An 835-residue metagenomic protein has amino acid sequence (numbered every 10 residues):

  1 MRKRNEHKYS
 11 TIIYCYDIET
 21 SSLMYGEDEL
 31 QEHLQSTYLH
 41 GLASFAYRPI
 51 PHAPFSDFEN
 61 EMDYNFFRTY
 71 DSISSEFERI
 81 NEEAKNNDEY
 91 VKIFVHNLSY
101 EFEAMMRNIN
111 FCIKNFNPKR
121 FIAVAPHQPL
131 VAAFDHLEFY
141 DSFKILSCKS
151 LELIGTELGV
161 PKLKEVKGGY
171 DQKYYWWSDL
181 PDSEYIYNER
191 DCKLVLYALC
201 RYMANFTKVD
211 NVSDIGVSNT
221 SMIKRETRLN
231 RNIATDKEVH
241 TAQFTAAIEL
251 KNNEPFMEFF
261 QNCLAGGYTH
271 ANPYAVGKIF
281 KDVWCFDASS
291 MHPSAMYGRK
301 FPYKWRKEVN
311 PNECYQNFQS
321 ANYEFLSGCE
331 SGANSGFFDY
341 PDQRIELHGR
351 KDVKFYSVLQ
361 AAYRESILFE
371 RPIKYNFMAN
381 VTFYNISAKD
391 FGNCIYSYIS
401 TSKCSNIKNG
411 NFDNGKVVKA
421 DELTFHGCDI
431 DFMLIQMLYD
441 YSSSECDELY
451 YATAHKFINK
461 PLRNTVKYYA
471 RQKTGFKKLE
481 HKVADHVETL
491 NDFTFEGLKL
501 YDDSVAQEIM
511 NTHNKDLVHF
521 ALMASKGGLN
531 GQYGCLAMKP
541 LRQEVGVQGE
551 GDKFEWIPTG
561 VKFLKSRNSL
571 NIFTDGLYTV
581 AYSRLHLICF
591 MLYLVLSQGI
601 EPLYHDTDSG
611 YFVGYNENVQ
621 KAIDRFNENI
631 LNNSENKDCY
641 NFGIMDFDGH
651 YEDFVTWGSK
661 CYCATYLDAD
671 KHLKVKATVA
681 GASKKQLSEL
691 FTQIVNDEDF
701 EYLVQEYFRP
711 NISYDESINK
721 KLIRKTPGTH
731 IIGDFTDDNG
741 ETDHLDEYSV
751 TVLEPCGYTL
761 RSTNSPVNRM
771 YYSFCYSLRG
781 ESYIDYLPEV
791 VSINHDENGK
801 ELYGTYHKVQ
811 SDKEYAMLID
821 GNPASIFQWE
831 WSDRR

Functional and structural regions predicted by a protein language model:
M1-I18: N-terminal accessory regions of nucleic-acid-interacting proteins
E6-S10, M24, D28, E32-R835: Conserved acidic
C15-S22, F286: Catalytic phosphate/metal-binding cores of nucleic-acid and nucleotide-processing enzymes, i.e., regions that mediate
